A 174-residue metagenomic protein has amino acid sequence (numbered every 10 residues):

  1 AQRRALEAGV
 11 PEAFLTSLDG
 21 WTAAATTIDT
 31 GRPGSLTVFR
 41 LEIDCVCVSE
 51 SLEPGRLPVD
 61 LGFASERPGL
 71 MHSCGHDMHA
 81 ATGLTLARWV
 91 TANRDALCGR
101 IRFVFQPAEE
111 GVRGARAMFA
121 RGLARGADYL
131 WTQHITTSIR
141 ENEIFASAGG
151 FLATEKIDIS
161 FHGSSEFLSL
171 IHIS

Functional and structural regions predicted by a protein language model:
A1-H72, A81, A96-L97: Acidic/His- and Gly-rich active-site-bordering loop/insert found across diverse amide/peptide-bond hydrolases
A13-L18, E109, S147-L152: Short Gly/Pro-enriched turn/cap motifs at secondary-structure boundaries
A23, L36, R100, L130 (+1 more regions): Broad gene-expression machinery/nucleic-acid interaction feature
F39, H76, M118: Divalent metal-coordination and catalytic microenvironments
V46-C47, E110-R113, S138-R140, F167-L168: Flexible loop/turn segments at secondary-structure boundaries
E53-G62, R88-N93, F119-A127, A146-A153: A glycine- and small-aliphatic-rich helix-loop capping segment at beta-alpha/alpha-beta transitions that lines
E66-G111, E155-F161, L168-L170, S174: Alpha-helical metal-binding/catalytic segments enriched in His/Glu/Asp
R125-S174: Midchain, well-structured core segments that form catalytic/ion-binding scaffolds
